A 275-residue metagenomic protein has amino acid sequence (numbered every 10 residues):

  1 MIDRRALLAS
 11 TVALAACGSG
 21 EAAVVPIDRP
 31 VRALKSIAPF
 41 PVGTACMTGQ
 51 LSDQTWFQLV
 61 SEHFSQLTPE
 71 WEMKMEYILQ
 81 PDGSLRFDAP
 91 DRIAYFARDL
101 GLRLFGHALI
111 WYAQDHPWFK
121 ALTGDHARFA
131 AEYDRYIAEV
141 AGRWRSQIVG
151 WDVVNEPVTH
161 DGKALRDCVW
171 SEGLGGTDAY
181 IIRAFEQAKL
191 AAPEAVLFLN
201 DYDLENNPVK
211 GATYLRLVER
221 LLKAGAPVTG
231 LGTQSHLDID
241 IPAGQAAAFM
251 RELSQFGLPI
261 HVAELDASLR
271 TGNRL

Functional and structural regions predicted by a protein language model:
M1-G18: N-terminal secretory signal peptides and thylakoid transit peptides that target proteins across membranes
G18-A45: C-terminal segment of N-terminal export signals and the immediately downstream linker at the start of the mature
L34-I37, T55-F64, R92-R103, R143-R145 (+3 more regions): Acidic (Asp/Glu)-rich catalytic clusters
S36-D91, F96, R103, L109-G124: N-terminal substrate-binding region of glycoside hydrolase catalytic domains
A45-W56, M75-D88, V158-H160, L204-T213 (+2 more regions): Acidic-and-aromatic substrate-binding clefts and catalytic sites of carbohydrate-active enzymes
G49-S61, Y133-V140, K210-L221: Short, acidic/polar
T68-E72, R92-L174, D178-V196, Y202-L204: Substrate-binding cleft and catalytic face of glycoside hydrolase catalytic domains, especially the flexible beta-alpha
D178-E186, L190, E194-V196, G211-L275: Glycoside hydrolase catalytic-domain groove-lining segments
